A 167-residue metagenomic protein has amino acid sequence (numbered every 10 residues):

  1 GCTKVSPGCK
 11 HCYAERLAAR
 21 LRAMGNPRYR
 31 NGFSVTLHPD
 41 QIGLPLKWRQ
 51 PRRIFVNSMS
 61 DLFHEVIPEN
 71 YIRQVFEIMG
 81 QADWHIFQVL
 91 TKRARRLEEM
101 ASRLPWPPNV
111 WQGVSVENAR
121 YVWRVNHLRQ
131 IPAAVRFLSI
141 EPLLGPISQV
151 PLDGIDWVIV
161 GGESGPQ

Functional and structural regions predicted by a protein language model:
G1, G8, G161-G165: Glycine-centered flexibility sites
T3-V5, K10-V110, N118-V122, S148-L152: Conserved Radical SAM active-site core
I54, F87, V110-V114, R136-I140 (+1 more regions): Hydrophobic faces of well-ordered beta-strands that scaffold small-molecule active sites in alpha/beta enzyme cores
K92-A94, S115-E117, E141-L143, E163: Histidine- and/or cysteine-centered catalytic micro-motif in compact active-site loops
W123, H127-Q167: Conserved C-terminal portion of the radical SAM core fold that forms the substrate/S-adenosylmethionine-binding
